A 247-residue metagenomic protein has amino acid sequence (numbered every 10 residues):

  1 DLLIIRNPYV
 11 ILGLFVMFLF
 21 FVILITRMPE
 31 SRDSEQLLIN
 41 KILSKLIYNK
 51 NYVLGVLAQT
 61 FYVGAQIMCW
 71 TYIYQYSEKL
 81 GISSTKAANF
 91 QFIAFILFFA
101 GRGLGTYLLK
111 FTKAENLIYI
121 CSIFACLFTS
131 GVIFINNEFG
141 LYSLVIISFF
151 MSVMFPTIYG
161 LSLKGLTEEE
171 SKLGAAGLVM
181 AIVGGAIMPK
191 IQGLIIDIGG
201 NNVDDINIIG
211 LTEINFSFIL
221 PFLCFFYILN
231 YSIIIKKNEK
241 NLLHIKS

Functional and structural regions predicted by a protein language model:
D1-I25: Helix-loop-helix hairpin linking two adjacent transmembrane segments in secondary transporters
F20-R27, I219-S247: Multi-pass alpha-helical transporter architecture, strongest for 12-TM Major Facilitator/SLC carriers used
P29-G55: Juxtamembrane intracellular "pre-TM" segments in multi-pass secondary transporters
L46-F92: Extracytoplasmic gate region of multi-pass secondary transporters
G101-K113: Helix-to-loop junctions at the C-terminal end of transmembrane segments in multipass secondary transporters
N116-G131: Structural signature of the two symmetry-related core transmembrane helices
S152-E168: Intracellular juxtamembrane helix-capping segments at the cytosolic ends of symmetry-related transmembrane helices
L166-V203: A late C-terminal transmembrane helix in Major Facilitator Superfamily
